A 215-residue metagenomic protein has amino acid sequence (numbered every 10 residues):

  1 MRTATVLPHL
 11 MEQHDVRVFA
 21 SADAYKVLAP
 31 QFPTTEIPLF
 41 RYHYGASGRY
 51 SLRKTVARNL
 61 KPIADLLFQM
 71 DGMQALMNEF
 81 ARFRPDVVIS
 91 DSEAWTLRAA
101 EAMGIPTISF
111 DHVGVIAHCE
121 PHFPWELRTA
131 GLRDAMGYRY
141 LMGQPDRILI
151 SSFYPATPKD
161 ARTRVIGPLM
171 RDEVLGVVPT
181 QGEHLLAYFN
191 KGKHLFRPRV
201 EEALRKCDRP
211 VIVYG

Functional and structural regions predicted by a protein language model:
M1-A4, K193: A short, glycine/small-residue-rich beta-strand->loop->alpha-helix junction that serves as a flexible
H9-L67: Conserved nucleotide-sugar phosphate-binding/catalytic loop shared by glycosyltransferases and other
V16-D23, I150-S151, V211-G215: Short internal beta-strands
P38-G45, H112-A117, G215: Short, acidic/turn-prone active-site loops that include or flank metal/cofactor- and phosphate-binding residues
F40, F189, P198-G215: Catalytic donor nucleotide-activated moiety binding site of glycosyltransferases and closely related
L52-V87, A94-W95: Conserved nucleotide-sugar donor-binding subdomain of glycosyltransferases
E101-H118: Active-site proximal beta-strand in glycosyltransferases
C119, P124-H194, Y214-G215: A nucleotide-sugar donor-handling region in carbohydrate enzymes
